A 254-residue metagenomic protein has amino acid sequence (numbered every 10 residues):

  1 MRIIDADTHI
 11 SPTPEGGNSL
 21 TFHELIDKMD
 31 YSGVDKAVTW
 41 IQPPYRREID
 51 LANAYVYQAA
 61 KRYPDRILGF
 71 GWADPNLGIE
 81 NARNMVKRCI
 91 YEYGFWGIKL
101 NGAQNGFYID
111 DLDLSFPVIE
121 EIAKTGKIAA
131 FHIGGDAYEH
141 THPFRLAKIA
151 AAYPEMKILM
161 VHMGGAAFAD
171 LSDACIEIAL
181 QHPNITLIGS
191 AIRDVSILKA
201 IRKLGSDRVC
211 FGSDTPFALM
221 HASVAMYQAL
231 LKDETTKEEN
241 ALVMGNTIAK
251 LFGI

Functional and structural regions predicted by a protein language model:
M1-H9, N18-K36, S206-R208, L219-I254: Mid-to-C-terminal alpha-helical segments outside catalytic/metal-binding sites
I3, A37, I67-G69, A129 (+4 more regions): Hydrophobic/aromatic residues located in beta-strands of well-ordered beta-sheets within soluble catalytic
D7, M29, V56, A60 (+9 more regions): Conserved, mostly hydrophobic/aromatic
T8-I10, P14, W40-I41, G71-D74 (+5 more regions): A cross-domain feature marking catalytic cores of carbohydrate-active enzymes and several ubiquitous metabolic/repair
T13-L20, P43-L51, D74-N81, N105-L112 (+4 more regions): Acidic-and-aromatic substrate-binding clefts and catalytic sites of carbohydrate-active enzymes
E24-K28, A52-A59, M85-C89, L114-V118 (+4 more regions): A general structural detector for well-ordered alpha-helical segments in enzyme core domains, enriched
D35-K36, R47-A130, G135-A137, Q181: Active-site gating/metal-coordination segments in enzymes
Y93-G97, F107-C210: Catalytic pocket-lining loop regions of alpha/beta-barrel enzymes, especially the amidohydrolase/enolase/GH5 lineages
